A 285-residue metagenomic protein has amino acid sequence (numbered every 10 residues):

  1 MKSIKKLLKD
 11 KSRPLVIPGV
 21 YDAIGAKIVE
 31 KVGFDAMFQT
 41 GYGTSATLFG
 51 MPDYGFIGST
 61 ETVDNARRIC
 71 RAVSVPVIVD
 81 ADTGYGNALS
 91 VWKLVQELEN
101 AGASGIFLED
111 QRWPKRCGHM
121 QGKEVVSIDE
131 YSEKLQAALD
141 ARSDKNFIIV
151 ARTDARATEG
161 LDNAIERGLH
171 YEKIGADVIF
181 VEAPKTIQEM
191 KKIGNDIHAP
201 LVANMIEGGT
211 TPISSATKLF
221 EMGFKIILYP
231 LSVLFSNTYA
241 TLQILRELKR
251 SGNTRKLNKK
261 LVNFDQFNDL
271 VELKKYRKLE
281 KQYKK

Functional and structural regions predicted by a protein language model:
M1-Y229, F235-Y239, R246-E247, Q282-K284: Alpha/beta enzyme core
V233-L234, T238-K285: Extended, intrinsically disordered, low-complexity segments
